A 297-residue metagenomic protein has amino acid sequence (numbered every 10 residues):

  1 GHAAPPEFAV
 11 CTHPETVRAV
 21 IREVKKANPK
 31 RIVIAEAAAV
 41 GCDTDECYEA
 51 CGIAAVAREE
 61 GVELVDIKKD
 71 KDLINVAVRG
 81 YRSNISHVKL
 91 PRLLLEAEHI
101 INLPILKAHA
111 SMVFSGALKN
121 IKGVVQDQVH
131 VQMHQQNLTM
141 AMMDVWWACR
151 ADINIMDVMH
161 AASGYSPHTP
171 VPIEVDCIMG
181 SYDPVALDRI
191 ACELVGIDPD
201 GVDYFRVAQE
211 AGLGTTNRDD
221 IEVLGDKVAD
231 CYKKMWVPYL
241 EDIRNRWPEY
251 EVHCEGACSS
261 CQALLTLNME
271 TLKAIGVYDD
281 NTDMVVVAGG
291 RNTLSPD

Functional and structural regions predicted by a protein language model:
G1-D297: N-terminal and secondary-structure boundary signal
